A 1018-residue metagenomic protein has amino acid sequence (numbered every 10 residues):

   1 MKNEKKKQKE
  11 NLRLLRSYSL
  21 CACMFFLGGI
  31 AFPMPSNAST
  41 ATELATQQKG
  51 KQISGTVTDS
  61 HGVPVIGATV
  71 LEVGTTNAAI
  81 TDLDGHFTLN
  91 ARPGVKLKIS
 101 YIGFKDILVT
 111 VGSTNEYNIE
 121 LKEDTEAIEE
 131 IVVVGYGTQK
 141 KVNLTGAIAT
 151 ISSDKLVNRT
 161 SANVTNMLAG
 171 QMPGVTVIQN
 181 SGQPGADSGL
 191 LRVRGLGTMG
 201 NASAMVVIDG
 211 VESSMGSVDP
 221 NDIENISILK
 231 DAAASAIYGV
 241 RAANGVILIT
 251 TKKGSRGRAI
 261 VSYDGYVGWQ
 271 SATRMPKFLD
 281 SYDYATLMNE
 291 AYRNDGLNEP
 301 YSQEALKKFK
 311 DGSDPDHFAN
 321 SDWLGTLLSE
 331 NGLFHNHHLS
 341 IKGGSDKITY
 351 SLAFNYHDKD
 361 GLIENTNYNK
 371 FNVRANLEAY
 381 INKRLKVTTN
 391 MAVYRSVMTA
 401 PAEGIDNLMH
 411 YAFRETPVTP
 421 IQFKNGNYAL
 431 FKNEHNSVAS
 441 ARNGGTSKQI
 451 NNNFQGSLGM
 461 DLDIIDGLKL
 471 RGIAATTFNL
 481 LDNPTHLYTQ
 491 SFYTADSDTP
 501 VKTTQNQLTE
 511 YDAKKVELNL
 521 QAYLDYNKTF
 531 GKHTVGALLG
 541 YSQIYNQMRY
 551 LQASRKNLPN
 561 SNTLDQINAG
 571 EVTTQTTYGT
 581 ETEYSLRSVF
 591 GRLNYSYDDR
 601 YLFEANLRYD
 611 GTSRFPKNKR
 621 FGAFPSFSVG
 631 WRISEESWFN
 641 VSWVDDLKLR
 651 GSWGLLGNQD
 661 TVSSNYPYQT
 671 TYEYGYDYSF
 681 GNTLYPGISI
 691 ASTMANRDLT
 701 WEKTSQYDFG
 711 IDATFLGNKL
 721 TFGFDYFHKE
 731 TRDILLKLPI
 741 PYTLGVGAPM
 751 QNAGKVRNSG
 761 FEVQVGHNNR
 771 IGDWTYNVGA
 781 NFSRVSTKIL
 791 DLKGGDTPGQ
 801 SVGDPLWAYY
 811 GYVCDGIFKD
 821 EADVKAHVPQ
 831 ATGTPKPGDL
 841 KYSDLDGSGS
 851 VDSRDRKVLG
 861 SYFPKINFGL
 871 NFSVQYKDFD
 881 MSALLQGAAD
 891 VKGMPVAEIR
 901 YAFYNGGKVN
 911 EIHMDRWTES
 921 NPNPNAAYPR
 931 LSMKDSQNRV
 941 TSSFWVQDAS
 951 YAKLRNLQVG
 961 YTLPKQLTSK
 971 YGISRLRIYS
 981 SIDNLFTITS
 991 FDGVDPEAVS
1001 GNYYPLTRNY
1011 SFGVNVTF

Functional and structural regions predicted by a protein language model:
M1-Q52, K105: Cleavable N-terminal targeting peptides that direct proteins into the secretory/outer-membrane pathway or into
N37-G50, S54-G74, K96-K105, G112-V157 (+3 more regions): Short, acidic, small-residue-rich periplasmic hinge/interaction motif at the N-terminus of Gram-negative outer-membrane
S54-S60, A147-G170, Q179-G182, L191-G197 (+5 more regions): Short, polar/charged loop or turn motifs at beta-strand boundaries
T76-H86: Short, acidic Ser/Thr/Gly-rich low-complexity loop/linker segments typical of extracellular and cell-surface proteins
F87-N90, N166, D209-A236: Short acidic/polar hinge/loop motifs at secondary-structure boundaries that mediate gating or recognition
T150, R159-V164, Q171-G174, I178-R192 (+10 more regions): Residues embedded in well-ordered regular secondary structure
L156-R159, S203, H335, K370 (+8 more regions): Extracellular/periplasmic, surface-exposed regions of secreted and cell-surface proteins
S262-D316, Q751, R770-Y862: Conserved small-residue
